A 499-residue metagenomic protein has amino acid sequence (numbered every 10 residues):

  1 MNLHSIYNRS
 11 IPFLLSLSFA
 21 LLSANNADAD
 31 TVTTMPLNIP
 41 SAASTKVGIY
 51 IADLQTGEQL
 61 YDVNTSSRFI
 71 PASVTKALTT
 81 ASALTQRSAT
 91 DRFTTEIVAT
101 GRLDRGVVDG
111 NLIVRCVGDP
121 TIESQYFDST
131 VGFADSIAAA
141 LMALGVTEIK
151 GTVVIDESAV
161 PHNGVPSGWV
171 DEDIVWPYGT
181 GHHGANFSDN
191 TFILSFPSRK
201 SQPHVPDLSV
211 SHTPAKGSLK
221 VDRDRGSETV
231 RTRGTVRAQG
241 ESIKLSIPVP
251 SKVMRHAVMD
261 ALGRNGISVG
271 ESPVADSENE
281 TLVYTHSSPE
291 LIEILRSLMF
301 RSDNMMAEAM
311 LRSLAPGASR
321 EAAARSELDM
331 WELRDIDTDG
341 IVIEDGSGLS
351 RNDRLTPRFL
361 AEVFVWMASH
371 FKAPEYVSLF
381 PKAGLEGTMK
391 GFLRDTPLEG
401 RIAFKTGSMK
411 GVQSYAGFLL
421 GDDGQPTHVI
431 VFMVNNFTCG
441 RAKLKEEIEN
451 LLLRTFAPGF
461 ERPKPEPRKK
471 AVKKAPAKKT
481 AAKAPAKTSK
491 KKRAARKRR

Functional and structural regions predicted by a protein language model:
P12-L22: Bacterial N-terminal signal peptides
A27-P71, A89-T94, A139-G145: Beta-lactamase-like hydrolase cores
K46, R105-H183, N190, L314-F359: Mid-domain, small-residue-enriched loop/turn segments at the edges of structured enzyme/sensor domains
G57, P71-A89, V153, A185 (+3 more regions): Active-site SXXK
L60-D62, L311-P467: Small-residue-rich helix-loop
T85-T100, E271-P273, A373-V377: Short, well-structured active-site flanking segments
T213-E375: A small/polar active-site loop signature that marks catalytic segments
A471-A481, P485-K490, A494-A495: Low-complexity, polybasic segments enriched for Lys interleaved with small residues
